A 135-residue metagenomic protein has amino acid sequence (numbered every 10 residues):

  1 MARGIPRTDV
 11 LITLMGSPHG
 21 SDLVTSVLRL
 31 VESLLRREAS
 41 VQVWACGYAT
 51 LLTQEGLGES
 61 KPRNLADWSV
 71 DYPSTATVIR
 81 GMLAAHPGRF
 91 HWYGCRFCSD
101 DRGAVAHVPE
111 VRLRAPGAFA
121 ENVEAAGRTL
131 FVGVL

Functional and structural regions predicted by a protein language model:
M1-D9: Glycine-rich phosphate/diphosphate-binding loops that line cofactor/substrate pockets in enzymes
D9, R36-Q42, H91: Residues at the starts of beta-strands that form the adenosine-phosphate
L11-T25, V41, G47, T53: Short, glycine-rich nucleotide/cofactor-binding loops
V27-R36: Walker A/P-loop phosphate-binding motif and the immediately C-terminal alpha-helix
L35-R36, H86, V123-E124: Anion (oxyanion) recognition and catalysis
A49-P62: N-terminal beta-loop-helix "entrance" segment that forms/cooperates in small-molecule cofactor or anionic ligand
K61-G94: A glycine-rich helix N-cap at a beta->alpha junction
H91-L135: N-terminal glycine-rich phosphate/adenylate-binding segment common to multiple enzyme folds
